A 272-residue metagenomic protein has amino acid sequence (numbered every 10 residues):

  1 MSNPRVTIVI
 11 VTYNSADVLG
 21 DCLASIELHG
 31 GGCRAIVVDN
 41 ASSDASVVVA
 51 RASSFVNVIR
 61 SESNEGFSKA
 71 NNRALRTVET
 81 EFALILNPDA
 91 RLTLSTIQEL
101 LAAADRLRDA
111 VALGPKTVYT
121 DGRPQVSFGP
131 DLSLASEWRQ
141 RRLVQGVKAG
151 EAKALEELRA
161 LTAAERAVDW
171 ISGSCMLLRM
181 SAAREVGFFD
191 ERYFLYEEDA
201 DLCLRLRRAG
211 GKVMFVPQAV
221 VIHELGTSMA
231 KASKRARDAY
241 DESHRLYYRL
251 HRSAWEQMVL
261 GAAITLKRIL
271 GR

Functional and structural regions predicted by a protein language model:
A24-C33: Short, acidic, metal-binding catalytic loop of nucleotide-sugar glycosyltransferases
S25, D39-V48, S63: A conserved acidic beta->alpha catalytic loop
R60-V78, E99: Glycine-rich, basic loop-to-helix element that forms the pyrophosphate-binding segment of sugar-nucleotide handling
A83: Short aromatic/hydrophobic "clamp" motif used to bind/position activated sugar donors
R91-S127: Conserved donor NDP-sugar-binding/catalytic core segment of glycosyltransferases
L132-V168: Short, flexible, basic/aromatic active-site loop/helix in glycosyltransferases
L161-A163, D169-V220: A short, conserved alpha-helix in the catalytic core of glycosyltransferases
E197, L204-R272: Active-site-adjacent helix/loop segment of glycosyltransferases that harbors family-specific signature motifs
